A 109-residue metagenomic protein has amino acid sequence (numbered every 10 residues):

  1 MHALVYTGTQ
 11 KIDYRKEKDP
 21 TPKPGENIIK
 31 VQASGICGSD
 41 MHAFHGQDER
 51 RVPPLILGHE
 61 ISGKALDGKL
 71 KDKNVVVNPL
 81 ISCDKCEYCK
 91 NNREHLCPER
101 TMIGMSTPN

Functional and structural regions predicted by a protein language model:
M1-H2: Extreme N-terminal starter segment of soluble prokaryotic enzymes
T7, K18-D19, V52-G58, I103-N109: Short Gly/Pro-enriched turn/cap motifs at secondary-structure boundaries
G8, M41-G46, V52: Generic hydrophobic alpha-helical membrane-span motif
G8-K11, L80: Short, surface-exposed acidic/glycine-rich loop or hinge patches that mediate macromolecular interfaces
Q10-Y14, G38-S39: Short N-terminal binding/cap micro-motifs at the start of the first secondary-structure element
P20-S34, Q47-K90, H95: Glycine-rich beta-strand-centered segment in the early N-terminal region that forms part of a ligand/cofactor-binding
M41-H45, K90-P108: Iron-sulfur (Fe-S) cluster-binding segments and ferredoxin-like electron-carrier domains, especially [2Fe-2S]
